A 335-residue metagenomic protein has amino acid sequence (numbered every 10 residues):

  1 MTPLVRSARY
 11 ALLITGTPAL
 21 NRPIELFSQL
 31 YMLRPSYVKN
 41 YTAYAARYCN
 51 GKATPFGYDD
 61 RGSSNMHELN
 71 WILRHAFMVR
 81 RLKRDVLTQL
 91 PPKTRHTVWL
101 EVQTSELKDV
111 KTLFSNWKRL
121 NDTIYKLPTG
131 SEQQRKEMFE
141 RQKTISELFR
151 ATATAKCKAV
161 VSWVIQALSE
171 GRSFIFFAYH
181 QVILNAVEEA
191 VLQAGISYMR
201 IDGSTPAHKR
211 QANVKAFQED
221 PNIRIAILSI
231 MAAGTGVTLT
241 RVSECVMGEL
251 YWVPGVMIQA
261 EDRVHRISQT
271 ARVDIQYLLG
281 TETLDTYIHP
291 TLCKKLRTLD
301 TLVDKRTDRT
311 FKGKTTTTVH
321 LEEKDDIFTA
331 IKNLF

Functional and structural regions predicted by a protein language model:
M1-R84, Q269-R272: Conserved P-loop NTPase motor "coupling/switch" region that bridges the ATPase
M1-T2, A11-L12, P18-L20, F174-Y179 (+6 more regions): A generic "structured core" feature
L20-E25, D109, N185, A207-H208 (+5 more regions): Switch/connector loops and helix/strand junctions flanking conserved nucleotide-binding motifs in nucleotide-processing
S28, V237-L250, V273-Y277: A short beta-strand element within the Helicase C-terminal
A45, W99-E101, I175-H180, E188 (+4 more regions): Short beta-strand segments
R84-S197: Conserved helicase/translocase motor-coupling segment
S173-F177, N185, L192-A233: Conserved helicase ATPase core of P-loop NTP-dependent helicases/translocases
W252-F335: A conserved SF2-helicase RecA2
